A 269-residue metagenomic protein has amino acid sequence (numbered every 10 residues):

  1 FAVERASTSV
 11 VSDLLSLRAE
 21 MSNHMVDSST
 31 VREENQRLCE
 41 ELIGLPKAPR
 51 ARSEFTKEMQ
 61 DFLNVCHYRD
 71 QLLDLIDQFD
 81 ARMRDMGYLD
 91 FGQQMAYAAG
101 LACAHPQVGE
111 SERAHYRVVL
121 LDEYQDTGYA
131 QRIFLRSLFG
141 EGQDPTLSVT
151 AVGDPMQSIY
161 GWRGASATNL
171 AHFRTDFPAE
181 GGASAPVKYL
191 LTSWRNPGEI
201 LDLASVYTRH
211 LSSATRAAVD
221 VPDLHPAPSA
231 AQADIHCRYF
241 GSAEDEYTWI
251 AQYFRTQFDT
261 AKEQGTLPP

Functional and structural regions predicted by a protein language model:
F1-A81: Coupling/switch/interface segments within P-loop NTPase motor domains and analogous charged loops in nucleic-acid
E4-R5, S111-A114, Q143-T146, G181-A185 (+1 more regions): Short helix-terminating capping/connector loops at secondary-structure junctions
L14-H24, S28, E41, L45 (+4 more regions): Phosphate/oxyanion-binding loops and surfaces in catalytic or ligand/nucleic-acid-binding neighborhoods
R18, A48, K57, D61-H172 (+1 more regions): Conserved helicase NTPase motor core
M25, H105, G142, F177 (+2 more regions): A general structural signal marking secondary-structure boundaries and capping sites
F55, V149-D154, E180-S184, A231: Short acidic (Asp/Glu) and glycine-rich catalytic loops that position anionic groups and cofactors
L135-F139, L170-T175, W249-K262: Short, well-ordered amphipathic alpha-helices
G181-V187, L191-P269: Helicase P-loop NTPase motor core
